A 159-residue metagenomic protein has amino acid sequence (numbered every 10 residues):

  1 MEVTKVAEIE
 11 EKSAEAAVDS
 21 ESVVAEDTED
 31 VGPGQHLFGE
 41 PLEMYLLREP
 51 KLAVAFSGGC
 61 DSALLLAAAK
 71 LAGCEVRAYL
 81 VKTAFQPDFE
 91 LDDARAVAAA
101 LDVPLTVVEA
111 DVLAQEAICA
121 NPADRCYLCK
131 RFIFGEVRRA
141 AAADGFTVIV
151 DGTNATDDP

Functional and structural regions predicted by a protein language model:
E2-Q35: Intrinsically disordered, low-complexity terminal tails and inter-domain linkers enriched for S/T/G/P/D/E
V23-P159: ATP-dependent adenylation/nucleotidyltransferase module used to activate substrates
